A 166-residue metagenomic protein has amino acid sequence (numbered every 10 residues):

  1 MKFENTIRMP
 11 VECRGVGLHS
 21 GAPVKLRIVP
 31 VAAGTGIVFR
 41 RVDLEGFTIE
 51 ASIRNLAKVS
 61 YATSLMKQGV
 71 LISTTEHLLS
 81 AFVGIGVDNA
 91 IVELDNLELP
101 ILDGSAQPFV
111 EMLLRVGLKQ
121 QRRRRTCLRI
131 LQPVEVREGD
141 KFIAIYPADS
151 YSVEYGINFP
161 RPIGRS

Functional and structural regions predicted by a protein language model:
M1-S166: Short acidic-hydrophobic catalytic motif
